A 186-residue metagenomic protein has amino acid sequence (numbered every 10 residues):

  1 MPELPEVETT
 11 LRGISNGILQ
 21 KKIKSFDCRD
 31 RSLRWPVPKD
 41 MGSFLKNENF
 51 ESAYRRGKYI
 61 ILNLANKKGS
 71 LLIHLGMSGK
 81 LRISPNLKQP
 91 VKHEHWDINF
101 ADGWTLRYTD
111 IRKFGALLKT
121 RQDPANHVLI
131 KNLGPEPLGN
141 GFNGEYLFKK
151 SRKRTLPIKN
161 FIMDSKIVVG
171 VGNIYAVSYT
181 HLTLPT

Functional and structural regions predicted by a protein language model:
M1-L106: A cross-family signal for N-terminal binding/gating loops and helix N-caps that shape access to the active site
V7, V171-I174: Hydrophobic aliphatic residue packing
R56, G170-V171: Alpha-helical architecture
L62, A176-V177: General alpha-helical segment detector with a strong preference for membrane-spanning helices and helix-boundary regions
K67, L71-V169, A176: Phosphate/anion-contacting hairpin/loop surfaces
T180-T186: Conserved small/polar residues in nucleotide/adenosyl-binding loops
